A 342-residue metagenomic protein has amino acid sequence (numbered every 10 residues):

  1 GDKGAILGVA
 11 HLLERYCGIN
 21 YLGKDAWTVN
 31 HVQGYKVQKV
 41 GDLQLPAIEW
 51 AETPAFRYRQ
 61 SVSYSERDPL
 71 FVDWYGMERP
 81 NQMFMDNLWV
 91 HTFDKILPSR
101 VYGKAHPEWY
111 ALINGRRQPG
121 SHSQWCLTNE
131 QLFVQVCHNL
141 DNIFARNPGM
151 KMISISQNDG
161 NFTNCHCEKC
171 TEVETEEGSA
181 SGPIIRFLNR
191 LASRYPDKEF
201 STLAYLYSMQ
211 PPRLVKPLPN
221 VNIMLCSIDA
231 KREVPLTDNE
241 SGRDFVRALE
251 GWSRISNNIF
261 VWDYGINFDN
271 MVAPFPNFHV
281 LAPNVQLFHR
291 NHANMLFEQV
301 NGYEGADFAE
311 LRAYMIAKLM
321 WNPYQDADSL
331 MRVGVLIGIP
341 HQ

Functional and structural regions predicted by a protein language model:
G1-D2, G334: Glycine-centered positions within short beta-strands or beta-hairpins
D2-R186, R190-P196, S201, N222-L225 (+1 more regions): Feature activates predominantly on carbohydrate-active enzymes
H122, K231-E233: Short small-residue beta-strand/loop micro-motif enriched in glycine and branched aliphatics
L132, N142, S241-P340: Structured mid-domain segments that build the active-site/substrate or prosthetic-cofactor binding neighborhood
N147-P148, V215-L218, R290: Extracellular/periplasmic catalytic domains that process cell-envelope and extracellular macromolecules
G160, Y207, I228-A230, I266-N267 (+1 more regions): Short, glycine-/Ser/Thr-/acidic-enriched flexible segments
S201-D229, V272-V280, G305-A313: Substrate-binding cleft/loops of secretory-pathway carbohydrate-active enzymes
M209-P217, V221, E233-I255: Noncatalytic carbohydrate-binding groove/subsite architecture in carbohydrate-active enzymes
